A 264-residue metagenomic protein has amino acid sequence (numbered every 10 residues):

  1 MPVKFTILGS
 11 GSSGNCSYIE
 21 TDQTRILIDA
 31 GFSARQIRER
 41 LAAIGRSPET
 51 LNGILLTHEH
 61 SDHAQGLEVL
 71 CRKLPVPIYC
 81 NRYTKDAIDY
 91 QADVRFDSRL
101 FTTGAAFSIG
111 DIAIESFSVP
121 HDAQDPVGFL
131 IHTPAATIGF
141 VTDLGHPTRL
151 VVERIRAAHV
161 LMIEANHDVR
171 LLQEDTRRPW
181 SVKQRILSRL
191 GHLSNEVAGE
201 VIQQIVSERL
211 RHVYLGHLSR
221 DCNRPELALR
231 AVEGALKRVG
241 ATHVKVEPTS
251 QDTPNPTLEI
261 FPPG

Functional and structural regions predicted by a protein language model:
M1-I44, V127-T142, V160: Conserved beta-strand hairpin/beta-sheet module of binuclear metal-dependent hydrolase folds, prominently
T6-C16, T57-L67, K85, D89 (+1 more regions): Structured catalytic core of nucleotide-sugar glycosyltransferases
I28-G31, L51-E59, Y79-R82, G139-T142 (+3 more regions): Active-site neighborhood of phospho(di)ester-bond hydrolases with catalytic His/Asp-centered motifs
R35-C80: Active-site metal-binding motif and surrounding structural segment of the metallo-beta-lactamase
S61-A64, K85-A87, A123-Q124, H146-R149 (+2 more regions): Active-site environment of divalent metal-dependent phosphoester hydrolases
Q65-L74, A87-Y90, N223-R230: Metal-dependent catalytic neighborhoods of phosphoester/phosphodiester hydrolases
N81-G128, H132-A136: Metallo-beta-lactamase
R149-T249: Cap/insert and terminal regions of metallo-dependent hydrolase folds
